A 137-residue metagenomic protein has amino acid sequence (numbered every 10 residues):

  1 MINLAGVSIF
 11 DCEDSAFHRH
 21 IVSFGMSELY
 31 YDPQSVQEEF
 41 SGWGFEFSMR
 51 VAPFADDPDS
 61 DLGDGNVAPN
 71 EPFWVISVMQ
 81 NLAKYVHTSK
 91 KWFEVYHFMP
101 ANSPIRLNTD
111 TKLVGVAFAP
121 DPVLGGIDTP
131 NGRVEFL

Functional and structural regions predicted by a protein language model:
M1-L137: Short linear motifs embedded in intrinsically disordered, proline/glycine-rich low-complexity segments
